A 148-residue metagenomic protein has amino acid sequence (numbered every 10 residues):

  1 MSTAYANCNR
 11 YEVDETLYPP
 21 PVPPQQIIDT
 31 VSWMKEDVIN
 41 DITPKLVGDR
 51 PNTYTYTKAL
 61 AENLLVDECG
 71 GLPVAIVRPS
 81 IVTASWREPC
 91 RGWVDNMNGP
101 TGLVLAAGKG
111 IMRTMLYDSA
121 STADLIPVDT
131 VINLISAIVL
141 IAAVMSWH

Functional and structural regions predicted by a protein language model:
M1-Y56, V74-G92: Conserved Rossmann-fold NAD(P)-dependent oxidoreductase catalytic core, especially the SDR/UDP-sugar
E12, Q25, A61-N63, E88-P89 (+2 more regions): Residue-level detector of solvent-exposed, low-hydrophobicity positions
D37, D41-R50, L72-S80, A84-E88 (+3 more regions): A conserved pocket-lining segment of Rossmann-fold NAD(P)-dependent short-chain dehydrogenase/reductase
T55-A59, T122-L125: Intrinsic disorder
T57-L65, V131: Conserved catalytic Lys-bearing alpha helix of Rossmann-like short-chain dehydrogenase/reductases
